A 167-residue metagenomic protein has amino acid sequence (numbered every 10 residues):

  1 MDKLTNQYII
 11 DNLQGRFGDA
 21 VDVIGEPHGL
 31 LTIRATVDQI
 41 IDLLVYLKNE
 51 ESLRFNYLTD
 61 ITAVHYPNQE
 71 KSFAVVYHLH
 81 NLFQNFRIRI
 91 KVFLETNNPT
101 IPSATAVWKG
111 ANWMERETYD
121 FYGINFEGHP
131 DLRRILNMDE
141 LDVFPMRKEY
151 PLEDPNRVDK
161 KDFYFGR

Functional and structural regions predicted by a protein language model:
M1-R167: Terminal low-complexity/charged segments
